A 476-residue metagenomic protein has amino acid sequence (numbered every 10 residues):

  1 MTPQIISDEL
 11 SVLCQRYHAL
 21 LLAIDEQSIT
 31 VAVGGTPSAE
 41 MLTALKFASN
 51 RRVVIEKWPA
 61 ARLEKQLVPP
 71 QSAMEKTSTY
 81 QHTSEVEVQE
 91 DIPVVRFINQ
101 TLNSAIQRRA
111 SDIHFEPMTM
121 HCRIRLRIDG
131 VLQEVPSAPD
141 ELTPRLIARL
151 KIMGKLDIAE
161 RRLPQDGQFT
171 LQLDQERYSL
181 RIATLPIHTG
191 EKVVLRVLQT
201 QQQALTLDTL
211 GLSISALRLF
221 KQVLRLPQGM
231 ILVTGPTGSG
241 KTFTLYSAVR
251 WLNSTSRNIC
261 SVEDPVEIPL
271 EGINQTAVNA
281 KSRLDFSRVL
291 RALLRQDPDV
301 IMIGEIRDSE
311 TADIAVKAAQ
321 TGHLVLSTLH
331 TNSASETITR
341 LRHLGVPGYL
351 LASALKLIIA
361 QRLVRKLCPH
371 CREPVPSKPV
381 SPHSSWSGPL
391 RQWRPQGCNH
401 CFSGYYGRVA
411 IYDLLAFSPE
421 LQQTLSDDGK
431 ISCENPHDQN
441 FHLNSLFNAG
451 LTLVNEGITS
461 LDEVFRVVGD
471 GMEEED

Functional and structural regions predicted by a protein language model:
M1-A48, D166-Q172, S179-L185: Polyanionic, low-complexity intrinsically disordered segments
M1-I6, P59, L245-W251: N-terminal-biased segments
I5-E9, R62, Q66, E420 (+2 more regions): Exposed alpha-helical structural elements
I5-I6, K57-N103, R108: Charged, low-hydrophobicity low-complexity segments
V12-Q15, A19-L22, E40, A44 (+6 more regions): Core recognition of P-loop NTPase motor domains used across DNA-transaction enzymes
C14, A48-N50, S254, Q320: Short, well-ordered coil/turn elements that cap or connect secondary structure elements
T30-S72, L210-L224: Short glycine/Trp-rich loop-beta-loop segment that forms part of the substrate-binding cleft
Q89-S104, R108-D476: Short, flexible helix-loop junctions that flank or precede catalytic/ligand sites
